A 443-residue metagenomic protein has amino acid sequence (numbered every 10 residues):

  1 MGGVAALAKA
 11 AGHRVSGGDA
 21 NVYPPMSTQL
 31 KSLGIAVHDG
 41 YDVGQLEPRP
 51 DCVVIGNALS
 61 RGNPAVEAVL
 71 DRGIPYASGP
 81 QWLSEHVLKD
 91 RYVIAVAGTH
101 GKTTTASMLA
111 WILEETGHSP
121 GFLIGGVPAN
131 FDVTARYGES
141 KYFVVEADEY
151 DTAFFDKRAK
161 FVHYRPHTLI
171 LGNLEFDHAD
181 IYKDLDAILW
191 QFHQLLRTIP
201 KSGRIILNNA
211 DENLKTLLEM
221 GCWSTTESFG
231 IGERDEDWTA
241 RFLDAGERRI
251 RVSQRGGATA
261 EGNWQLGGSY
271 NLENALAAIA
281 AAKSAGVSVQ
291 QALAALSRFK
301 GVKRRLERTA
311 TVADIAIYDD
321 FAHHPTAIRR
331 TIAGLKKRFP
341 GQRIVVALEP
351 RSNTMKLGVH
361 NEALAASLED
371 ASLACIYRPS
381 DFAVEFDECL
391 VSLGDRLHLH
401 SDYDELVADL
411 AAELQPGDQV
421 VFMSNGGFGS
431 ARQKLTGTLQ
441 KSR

Functional and structural regions predicted by a protein language model:
M1-V22, K31-A36, R49, V53 (+6 more regions): ATP-dependent carboxylate-amine ligase
L7-A10, K31, G44-P48, N57 (+4 more regions): Phosphate-binding loop of NTP-binding sites
S16-G18, H118-I124, F229: Conserved RecA-like helicase motor-core motifs
A20-N21, D42, Q81-W82, G125 (+4 more regions): Short, ordered loop/turn segments at secondary-structure junctions
V22-M26, Q45-L46, L59-G62, N130-F131 (+5 more regions): Short, charged/polar "capping" segments at the starts of alpha-helices and the immediately preceding loops
G40-V43, P80, Y403-D404: Conserved SAM/SAH-binding loop
V96-T104, A147, A245-V252, R396-H398 (+1 more regions): A polyampholytic, Gly/Pro-enriched intrinsically disordered region
A240-A260: Acidic-glycine-rich active-site phosphate/pyrophosphate-binding loop
